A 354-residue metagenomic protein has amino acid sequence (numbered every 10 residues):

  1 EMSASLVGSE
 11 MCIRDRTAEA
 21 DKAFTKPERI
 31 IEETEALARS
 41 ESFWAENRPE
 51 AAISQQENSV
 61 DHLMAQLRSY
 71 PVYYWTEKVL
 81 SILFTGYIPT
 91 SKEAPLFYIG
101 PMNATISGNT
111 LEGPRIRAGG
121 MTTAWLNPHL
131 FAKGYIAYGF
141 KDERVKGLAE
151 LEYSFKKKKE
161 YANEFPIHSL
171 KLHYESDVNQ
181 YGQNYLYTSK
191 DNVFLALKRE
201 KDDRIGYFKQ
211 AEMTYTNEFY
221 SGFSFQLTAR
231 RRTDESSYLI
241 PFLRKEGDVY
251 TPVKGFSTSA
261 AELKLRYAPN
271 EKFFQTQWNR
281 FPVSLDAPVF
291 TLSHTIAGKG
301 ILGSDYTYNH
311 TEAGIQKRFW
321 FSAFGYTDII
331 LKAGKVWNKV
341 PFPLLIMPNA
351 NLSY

Functional and structural regions predicted by a protein language model:
M2-G8, C12-D15: Single conserved hydrophobic/aromatic residue that forms the stacking wall/gate of nucleotide- or nucleobase-binding
K22-G139, V145-G147, Y153, K157-A162 (+2 more regions): Outer-membrane beta-barrel initiation region
I106, P166-Y187, V193-D203, W278 (+1 more regions): C-terminal outer-membrane beta-barrel translocator/porin domains of Gram-negative envelope proteins and their
G108-P114, M121-T122, K198-E235, F274 (+1 more regions): Outer-membrane beta-barrel transmembrane strands
G113-R115, H129-F131, N163-K171, G222-Q226 (+4 more regions): Outer-membrane beta-barrel architecture
R117-G119, L148-E150, Q210-T214, A260-K264 (+2 more regions): Membrane-embedded beta-strand positions in outer-membrane beta-barrel channels/transporters
T123, Y135-G139, E152-S154, H173-D177 (+6 more regions): Outer-membrane beta-barrel pore domains and translocons
L126, F140-R144, K157-K159, S176-N184 (+6 more regions): Gram-negative outer-membrane beta-barrel proteins
